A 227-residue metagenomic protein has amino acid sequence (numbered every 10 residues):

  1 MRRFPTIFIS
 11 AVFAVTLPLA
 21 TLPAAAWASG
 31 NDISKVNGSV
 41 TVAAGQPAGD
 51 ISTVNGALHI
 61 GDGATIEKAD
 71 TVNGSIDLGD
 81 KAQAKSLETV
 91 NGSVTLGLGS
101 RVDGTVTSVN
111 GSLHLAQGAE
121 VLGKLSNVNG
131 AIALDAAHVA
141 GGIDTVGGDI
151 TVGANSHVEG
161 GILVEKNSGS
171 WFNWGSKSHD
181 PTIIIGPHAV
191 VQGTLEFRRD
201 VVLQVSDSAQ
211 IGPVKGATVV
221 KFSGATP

Functional and structural regions predicted by a protein language model:
R2-V12: Bacterial N-terminal signal peptides that target proteins for export
V15-A25: C-terminal segment of classical bacterial N-terminal signal peptides
P23-P227: Extended beta-solenoid/beta-helix repeat architectures
